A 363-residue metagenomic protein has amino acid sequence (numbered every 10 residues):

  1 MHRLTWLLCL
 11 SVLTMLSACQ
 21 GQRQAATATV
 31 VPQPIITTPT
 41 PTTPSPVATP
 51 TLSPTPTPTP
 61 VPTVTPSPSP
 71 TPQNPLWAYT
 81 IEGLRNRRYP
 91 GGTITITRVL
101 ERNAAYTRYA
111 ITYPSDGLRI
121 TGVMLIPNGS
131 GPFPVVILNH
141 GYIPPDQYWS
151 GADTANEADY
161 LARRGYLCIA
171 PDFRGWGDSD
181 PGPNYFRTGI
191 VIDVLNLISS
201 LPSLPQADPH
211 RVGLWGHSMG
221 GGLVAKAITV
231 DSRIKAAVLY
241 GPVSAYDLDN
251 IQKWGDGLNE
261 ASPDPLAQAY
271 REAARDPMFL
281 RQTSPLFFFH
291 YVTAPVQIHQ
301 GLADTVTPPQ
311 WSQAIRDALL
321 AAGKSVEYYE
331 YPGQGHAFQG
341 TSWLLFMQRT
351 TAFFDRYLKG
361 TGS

Functional and structural regions predicted by a protein language model:
C19-Y79, T97, S262, S363: Ser/Thr-rich, Proline-interspersed low-complexity disordered segments
L84-S130: N-terminal cap/lid segment of alpha/beta-hydrolase-fold proteins
G131-F133, L138-D180, Y246-D247: Short substrate-entry loop that stabilizes the transition state in hydrolases
N184-P205: Alpha/beta-hydrolase active-site loop
Q206-S218: Alpha/beta-hydrolase fold nucleophile elbow
A225-D276: Hydrolase active-site cap/lid region
V292, I298-Q300, D304: Short beta-strand/loop motif that positions the catalytic acidic residue of the alpha/beta-hydrolase fold
Q313-R316, L320-S363: C-terminal catalytic histidine-bearing segment of alpha/beta-hydrolase fold enzymes
